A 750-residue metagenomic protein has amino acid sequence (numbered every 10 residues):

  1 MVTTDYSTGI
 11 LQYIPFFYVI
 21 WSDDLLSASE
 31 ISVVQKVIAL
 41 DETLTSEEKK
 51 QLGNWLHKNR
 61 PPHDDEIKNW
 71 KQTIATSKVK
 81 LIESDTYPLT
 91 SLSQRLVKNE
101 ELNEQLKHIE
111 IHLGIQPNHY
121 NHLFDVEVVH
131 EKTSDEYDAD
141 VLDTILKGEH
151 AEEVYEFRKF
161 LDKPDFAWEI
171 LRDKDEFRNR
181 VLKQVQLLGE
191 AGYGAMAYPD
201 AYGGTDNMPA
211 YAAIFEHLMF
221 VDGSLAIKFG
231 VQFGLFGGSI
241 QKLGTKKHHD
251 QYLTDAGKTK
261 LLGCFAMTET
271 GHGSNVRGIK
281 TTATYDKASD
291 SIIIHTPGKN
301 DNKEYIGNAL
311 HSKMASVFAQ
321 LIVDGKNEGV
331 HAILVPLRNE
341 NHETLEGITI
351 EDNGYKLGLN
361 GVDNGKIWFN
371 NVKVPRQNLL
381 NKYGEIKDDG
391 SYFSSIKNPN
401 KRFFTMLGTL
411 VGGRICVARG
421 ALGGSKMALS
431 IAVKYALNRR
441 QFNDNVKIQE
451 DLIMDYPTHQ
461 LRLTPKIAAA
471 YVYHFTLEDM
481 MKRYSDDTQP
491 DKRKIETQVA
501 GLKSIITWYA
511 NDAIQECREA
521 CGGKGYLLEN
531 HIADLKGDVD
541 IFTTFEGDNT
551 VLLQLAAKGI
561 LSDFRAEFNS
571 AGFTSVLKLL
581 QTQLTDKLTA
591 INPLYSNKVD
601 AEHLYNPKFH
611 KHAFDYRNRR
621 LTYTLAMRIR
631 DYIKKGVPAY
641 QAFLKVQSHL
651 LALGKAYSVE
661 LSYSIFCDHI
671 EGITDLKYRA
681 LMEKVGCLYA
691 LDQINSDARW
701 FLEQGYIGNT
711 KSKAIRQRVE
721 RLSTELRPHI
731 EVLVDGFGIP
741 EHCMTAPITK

Functional and structural regions predicted by a protein language model:
M1-F124: Small-residue-enriched hydrophobic alpha-helices in membranes
F124-K750: Flavin-dependent oxidoreductase catalytic core characteristic of acyl-CoA dehydrogenase/oxidase-like enzymes
